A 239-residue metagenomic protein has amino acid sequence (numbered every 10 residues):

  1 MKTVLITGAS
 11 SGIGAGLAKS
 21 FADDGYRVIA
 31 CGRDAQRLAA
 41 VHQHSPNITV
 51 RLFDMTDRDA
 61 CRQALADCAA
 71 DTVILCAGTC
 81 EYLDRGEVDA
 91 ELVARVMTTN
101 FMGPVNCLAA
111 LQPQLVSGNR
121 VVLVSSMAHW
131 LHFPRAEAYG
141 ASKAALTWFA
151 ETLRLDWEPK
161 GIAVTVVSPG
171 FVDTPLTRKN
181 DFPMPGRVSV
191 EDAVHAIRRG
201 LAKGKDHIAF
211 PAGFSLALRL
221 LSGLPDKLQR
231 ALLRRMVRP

Functional and structural regions predicted by a protein language model:
S10-S11: Conserved glycine-rich cofactor-binding loop
D24-A40: Conserved glycine-rich Rossmann-like NAD(P)H-binding loop of the short-chain dehydrogenase/reductase
A77-Y82: Conserved NAD(P)H cofactor-binding loop of Rossmann-fold oxidoreductase domains
D84-R95: Substrate-binding pocket helix/loop in short-chain dehydrogenase/reductase
L108, S142: Active-site helix of classical SDR
S126: Residue(s) in the substrate-gating loop at a strand-loop-helix junction that position the organic substrate next
V166, F182-A217: C-terminal helical subdomain
